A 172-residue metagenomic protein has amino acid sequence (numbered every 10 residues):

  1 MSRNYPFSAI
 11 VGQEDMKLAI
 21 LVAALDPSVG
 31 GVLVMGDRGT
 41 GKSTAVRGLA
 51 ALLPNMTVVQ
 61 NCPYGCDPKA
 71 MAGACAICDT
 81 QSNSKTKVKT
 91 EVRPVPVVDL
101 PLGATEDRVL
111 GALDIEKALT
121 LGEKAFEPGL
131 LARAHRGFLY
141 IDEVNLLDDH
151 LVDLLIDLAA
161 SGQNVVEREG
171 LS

Functional and structural regions predicted by a protein language model:
S2-S172: Conserved ASCE/P-loop NTPase catalytic core
